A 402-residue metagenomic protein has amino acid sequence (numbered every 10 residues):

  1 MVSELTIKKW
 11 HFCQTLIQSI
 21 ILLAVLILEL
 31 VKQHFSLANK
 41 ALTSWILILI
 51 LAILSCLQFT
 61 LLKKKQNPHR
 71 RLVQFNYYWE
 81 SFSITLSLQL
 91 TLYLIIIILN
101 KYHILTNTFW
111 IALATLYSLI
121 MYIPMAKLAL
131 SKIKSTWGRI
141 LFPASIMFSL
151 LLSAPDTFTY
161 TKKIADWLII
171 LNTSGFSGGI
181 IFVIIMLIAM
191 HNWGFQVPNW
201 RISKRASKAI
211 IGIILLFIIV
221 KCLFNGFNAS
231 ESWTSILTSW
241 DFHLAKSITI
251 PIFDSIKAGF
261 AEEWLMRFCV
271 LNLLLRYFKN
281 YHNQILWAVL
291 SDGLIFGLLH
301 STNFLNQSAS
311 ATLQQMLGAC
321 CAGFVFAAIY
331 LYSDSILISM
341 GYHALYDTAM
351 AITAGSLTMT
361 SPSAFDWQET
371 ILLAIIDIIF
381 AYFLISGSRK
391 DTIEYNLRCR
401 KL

Functional and structural regions predicted by a protein language model:
M1-K8, K63-W79, S131-K134, P198-I202 (+2 more regions): Membrane-interfacial, low-structure loops and terminal tails that flank and connect transmembrane helices in multi-pass
E4-C13, V25, E29-L42, Q58-K64 (+1 more regions): C-terminal membrane module of polytopic membrane proteins
W10-E29, L47-S55, Y77-Y93, Y117 (+3 more regions): Alpha-helical transmembrane segments
I27-L42, I97-S118, I123-S145, A154-W264 (+3 more regions): Juxtamembrane helix-loop-helix connectors linking adjacent transmembrane helices in multi-pass membrane enzymes
W167-S174, N280-D292, S335, S361-E369: Membrane-interface starts of transmembrane alpha-helices
A261-S291, A328-S335: Membrane-interface helix/loop boundary segments of multi-pass membrane proteins
L273, G297, Q315-A328: Hydrophobic alpha-helical segments embedded in the membrane of multi-pass proteins
S301-L317: Interfacial helix-loop-helix junctions of multi-pass membrane proteins
